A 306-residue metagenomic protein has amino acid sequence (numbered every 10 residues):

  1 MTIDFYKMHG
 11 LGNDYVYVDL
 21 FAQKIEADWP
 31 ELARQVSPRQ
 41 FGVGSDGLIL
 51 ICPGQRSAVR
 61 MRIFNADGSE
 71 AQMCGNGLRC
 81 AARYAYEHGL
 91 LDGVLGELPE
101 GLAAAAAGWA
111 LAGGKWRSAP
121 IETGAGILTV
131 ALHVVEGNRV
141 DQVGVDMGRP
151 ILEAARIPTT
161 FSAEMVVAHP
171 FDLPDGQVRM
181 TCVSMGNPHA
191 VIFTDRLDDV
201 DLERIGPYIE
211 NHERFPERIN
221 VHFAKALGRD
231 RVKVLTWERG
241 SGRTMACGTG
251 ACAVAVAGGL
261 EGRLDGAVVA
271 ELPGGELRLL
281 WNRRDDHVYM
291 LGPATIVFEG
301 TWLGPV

Functional and structural regions predicted by a protein language model:
M1-K24, V145, I157-T159, A163-V183: N-terminal, positively charged, Ser/Thr/Ala/Gly-biased leader segments that form transit/presequence-like amphipathic
M1-R139, A190-V306: A glycine-rich beta-to-alpha transition motif near the start of alpha/beta enzyme domains, typified by
G89, R156-P158, D172, G262-R263: Glycine-centered secondary-structure boundary/capping sites
N138-M147: Short, solvent-exposed secondary-structure boundary/capping segments
I151-A155: Short, charged/polar, Gly/Pro-enriched secondary-structure boundary elements
R179-M180, P188-V191: Selected transmembrane alpha-helices and immediately adjacent juxtamembrane segments of polytopic inner-membrane
V183-M185, M290: Active-site donor-nucleotide binding/catalytic segment of nucleotide-sugar enzymes
